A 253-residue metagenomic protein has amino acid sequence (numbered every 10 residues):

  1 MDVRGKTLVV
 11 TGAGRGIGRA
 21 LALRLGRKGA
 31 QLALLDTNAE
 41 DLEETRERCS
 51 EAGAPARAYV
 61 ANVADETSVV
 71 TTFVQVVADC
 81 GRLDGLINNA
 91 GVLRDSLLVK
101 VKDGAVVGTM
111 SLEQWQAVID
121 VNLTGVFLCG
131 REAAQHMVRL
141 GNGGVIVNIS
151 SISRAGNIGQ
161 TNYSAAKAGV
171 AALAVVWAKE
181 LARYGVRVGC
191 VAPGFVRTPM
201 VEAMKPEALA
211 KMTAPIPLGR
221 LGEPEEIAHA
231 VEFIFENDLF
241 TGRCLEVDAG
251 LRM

Functional and structural regions predicted by a protein language model:
K6, A54-P55, R82-L83, A105 (+3 more regions): Active-site loop of short-chain dehydrogenase/reductase
G14-G16: Conserved glycine-rich cofactor-binding loop
A39-E40, V60-T72, L112, E226: The beta1-alpha1 cofactor-binding region of Rossmann-like NAD(H)/NADP(H)-dependent oxidoreductases
L97-I119, M212: Substrate-binding pocket helix/loop in short-chain dehydrogenase/reductase
M110-Q114, V147-G169, A174-R183: Catalytic loop of short-chain dehydrogenase/reductase
G130-R131, V175: A short, exposed helix-loop element centered on a Lys and neighboring polar residues
R220-V247, R252: C-terminal substrate-recognition "lid" of short-chain dehydrogenase/reductases
